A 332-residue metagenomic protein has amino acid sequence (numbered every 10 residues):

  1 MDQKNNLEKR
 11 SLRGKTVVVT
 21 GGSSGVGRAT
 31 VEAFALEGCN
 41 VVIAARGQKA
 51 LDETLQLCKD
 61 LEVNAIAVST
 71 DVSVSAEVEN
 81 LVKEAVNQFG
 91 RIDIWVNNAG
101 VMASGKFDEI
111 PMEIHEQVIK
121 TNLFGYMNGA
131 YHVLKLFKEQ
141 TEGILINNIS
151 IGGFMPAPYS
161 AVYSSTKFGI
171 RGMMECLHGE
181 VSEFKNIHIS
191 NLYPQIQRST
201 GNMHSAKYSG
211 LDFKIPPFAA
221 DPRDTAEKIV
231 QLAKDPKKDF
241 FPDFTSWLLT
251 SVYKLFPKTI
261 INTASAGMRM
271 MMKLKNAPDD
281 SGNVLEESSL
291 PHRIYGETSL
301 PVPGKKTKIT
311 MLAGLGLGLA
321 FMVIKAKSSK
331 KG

Functional and structural regions predicted by a protein language model:
T16, S23-S24: Conserved glycine-rich cofactor-binding loop
C39-E53: Conserved glycine-rich Rossmann-like NAD(P)H-binding loop of the short-chain dehydrogenase/reductase
S69-N80, M112: The beta1-alpha1 cofactor-binding region of Rossmann-like NAD(H)/NADP(H)-dependent oxidoreductases
K106-F107, I114-I119, G318: Substrate-binding pocket helix/loop in short-chain dehydrogenase/reductase
A130, T166: Active-site helix of classical SDR
S150: Residue(s) in the substrate-gating loop at a strand-loop-helix junction that position the organic substrate next
E183-K275: SDR active-site lid
